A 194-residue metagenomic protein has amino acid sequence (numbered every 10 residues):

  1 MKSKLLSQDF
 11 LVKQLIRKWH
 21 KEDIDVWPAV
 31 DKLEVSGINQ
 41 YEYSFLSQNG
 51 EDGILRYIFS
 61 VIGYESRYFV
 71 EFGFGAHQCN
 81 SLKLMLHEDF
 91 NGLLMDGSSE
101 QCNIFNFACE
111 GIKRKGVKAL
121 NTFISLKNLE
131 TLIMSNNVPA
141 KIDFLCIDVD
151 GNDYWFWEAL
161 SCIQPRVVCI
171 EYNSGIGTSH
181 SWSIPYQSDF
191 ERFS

Functional and structural regions predicted by a protein language model:
M1-E42: Membrane-proximal basic amphipathic "stem/tether" segments
L5, G37, E42-F45, E71 (+5 more regions): Residue-level preference for alpha-helix termini and adjacent loops
S7, N49-G50, C169: Intrinsically disordered, low-complexity regulatory regions of eukaryotic regulatory proteins
R17-D31, V117-T131, T178-H180: Short N-terminal secondary-structure initiator segments
K18-V26, V70-G73, Q101, V168: Short, functional N-terminal and low-complexity linear motifs
W27-E34, Y57, C79, N106 (+1 more regions): Short amphipathic alpha-helical segments, especially helix-boundary/capping motifs
N39-S135, F144-I147: SAM cofactor-binding core of SAM-dependent methyltransferases, primarily the Rossmann-like beta-alpha-beta module
K83, H87-N91, A140-I147, G151-S194: Conserved acidic-Pro-Pro-aromatic motif
